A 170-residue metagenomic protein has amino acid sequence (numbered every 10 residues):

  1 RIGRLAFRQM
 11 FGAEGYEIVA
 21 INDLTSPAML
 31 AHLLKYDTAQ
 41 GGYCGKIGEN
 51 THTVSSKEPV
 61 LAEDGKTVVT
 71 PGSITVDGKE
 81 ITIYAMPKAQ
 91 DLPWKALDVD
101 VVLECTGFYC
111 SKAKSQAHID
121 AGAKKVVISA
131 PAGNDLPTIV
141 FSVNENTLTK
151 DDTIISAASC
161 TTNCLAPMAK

Functional and structural regions predicted by a protein language model:
R1-K170: N-terminal Rossmann-like NAD(P) cofactor-binding subdomain of oxidoreductases, focused on the glycine-rich
